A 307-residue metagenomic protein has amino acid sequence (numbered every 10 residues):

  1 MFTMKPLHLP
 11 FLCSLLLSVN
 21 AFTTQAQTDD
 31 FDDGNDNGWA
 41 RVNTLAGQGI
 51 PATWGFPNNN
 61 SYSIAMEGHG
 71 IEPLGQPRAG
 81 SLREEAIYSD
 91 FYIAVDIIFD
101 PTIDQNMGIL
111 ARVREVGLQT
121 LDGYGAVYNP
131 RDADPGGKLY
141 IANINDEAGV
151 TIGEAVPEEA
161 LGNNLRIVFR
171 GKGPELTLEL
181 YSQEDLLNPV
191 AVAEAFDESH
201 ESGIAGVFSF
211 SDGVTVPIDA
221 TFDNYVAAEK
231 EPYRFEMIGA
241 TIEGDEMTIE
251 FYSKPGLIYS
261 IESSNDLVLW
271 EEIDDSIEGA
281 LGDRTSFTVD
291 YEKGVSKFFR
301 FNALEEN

Functional and structural regions predicted by a protein language model:
P10-N20: Bacterial N-terminal signal peptides
F31, D223-A227: Extracellular beta-strand elements of beta-rich domains used for carbohydrate recognition/degradation or cell-matrix
F31, V95, A160-E194: Carbohydrate-binding surfaces in secreted/extracellular proteins
N35-E72: Extracellular glycan-recognition surfaces and repeat-rich motifs
E67-L139: Secretory/extracellular carbohydrate-interaction modules and structurally similar beta-sandwich "look-alikes"
N143-R166: Short, aromatic/His-centered strand-loop micro-motif at the edge of beta-sheets
V190-A220: Flexible glycan-contacting loops in extracellular carbohydrate-active proteins
E229-N307: Short, composition-biased motifs enriched in small/polar/acidic residues
